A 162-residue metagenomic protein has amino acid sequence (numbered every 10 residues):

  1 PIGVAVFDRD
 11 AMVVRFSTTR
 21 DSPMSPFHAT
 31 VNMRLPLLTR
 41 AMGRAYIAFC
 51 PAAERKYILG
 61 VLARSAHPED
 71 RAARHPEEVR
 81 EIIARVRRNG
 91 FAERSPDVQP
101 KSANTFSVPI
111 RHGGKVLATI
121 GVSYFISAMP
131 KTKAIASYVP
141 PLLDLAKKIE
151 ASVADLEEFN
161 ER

Functional and structural regions predicted by a protein language model:
P1-G3, S107, T119: Conserved beta-strand and immediately adjacent loop positions that scaffold enzyme active sites
P1-L62: Amphipathic alpha-helical effector-binding/dimerization core of metabolite-sensing transcriptional regulators
S17-T19, D97, G121: Short clusters of small/polar residues that mark proteolytic maturation junctions
K56, P76, R80, I135-V139: Short, structured helix-loop boundary elements
V61-S107, A151-S152: Short, basic/aromatic recognition patches
N89, P100-S102, L117-R162: Juxtadomain coupling helices with adjacent low-complexity linkers
I110-H112: Sensor-regulatory modules in signal-transduction proteins
